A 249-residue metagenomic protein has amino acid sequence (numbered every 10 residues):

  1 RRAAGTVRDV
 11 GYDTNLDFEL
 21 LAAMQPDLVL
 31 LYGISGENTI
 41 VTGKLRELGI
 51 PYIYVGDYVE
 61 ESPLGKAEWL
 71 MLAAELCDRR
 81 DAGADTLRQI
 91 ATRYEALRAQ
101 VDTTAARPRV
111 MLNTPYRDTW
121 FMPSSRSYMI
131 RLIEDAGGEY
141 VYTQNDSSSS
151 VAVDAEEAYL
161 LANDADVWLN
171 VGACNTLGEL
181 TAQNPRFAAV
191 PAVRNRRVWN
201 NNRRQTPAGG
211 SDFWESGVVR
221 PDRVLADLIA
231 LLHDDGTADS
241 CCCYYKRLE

Functional and structural regions predicted by a protein language model:
R1-M24, L28-S35: A short, structured surface patch at a secondary-structure boundary
G5, L16, A105-R107, V193-N195: Extracytoplasmic
T6, D27-L28, E37-T119, T143 (+1 more regions): Extracytoplasmic substrate-binding proteins
N15-A23, G43-E47, L177-F187: Alpha-helical segments with a strong preference for the paired helices of cellulosomal dockerin domains
F18, V41-G43, A73, I130 (+2 more regions): Short amphipathic alpha-helical segments and helix-helix/interface helices
L48-G49, A136-G137, R194: Short, structured coil segments at secondary-structure junctions
T92, L97-A182: Flexible, glycine-rich surface segments
Y142-T143, S148-S240, Y244-E249: C-terminal soluble interaction/assembly domains
